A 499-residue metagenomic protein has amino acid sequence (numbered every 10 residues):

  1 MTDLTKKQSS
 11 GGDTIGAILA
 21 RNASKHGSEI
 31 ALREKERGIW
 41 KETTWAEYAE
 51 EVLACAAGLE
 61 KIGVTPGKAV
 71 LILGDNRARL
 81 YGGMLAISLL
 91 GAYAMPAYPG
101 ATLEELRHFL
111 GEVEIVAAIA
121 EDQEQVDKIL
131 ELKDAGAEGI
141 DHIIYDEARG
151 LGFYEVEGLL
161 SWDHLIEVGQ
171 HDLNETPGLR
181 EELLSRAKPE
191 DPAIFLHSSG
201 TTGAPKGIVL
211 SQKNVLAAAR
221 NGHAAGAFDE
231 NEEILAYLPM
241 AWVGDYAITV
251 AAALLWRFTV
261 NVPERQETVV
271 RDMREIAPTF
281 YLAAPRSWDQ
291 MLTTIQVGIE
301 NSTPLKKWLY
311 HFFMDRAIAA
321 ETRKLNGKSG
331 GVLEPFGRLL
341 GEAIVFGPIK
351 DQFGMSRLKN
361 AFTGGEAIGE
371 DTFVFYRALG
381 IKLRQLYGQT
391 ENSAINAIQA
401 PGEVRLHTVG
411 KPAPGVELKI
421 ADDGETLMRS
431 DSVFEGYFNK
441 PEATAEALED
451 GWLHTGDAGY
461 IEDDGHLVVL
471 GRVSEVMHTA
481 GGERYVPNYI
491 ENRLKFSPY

Functional and structural regions predicted by a protein language model:
L19, I62, L89-V168: Structural core segment of the AMP-binding/adenylate-forming
G27-I30, E167-H197, A204, A227-E233: Conserved pre-ATP/AMP-binding loop-to-beta segment of ANL
I39-T43, A57-E104, V116: Conserved AMP-binding/adenylate-forming
E42-A46, R186, A193-A219: Conserved AMP-binding A3 loop
K68, P99-L132, A218-L235, V250 (+2 more regions): Conserved ATP-dependent adenylate/AMP-binding module captured primarily in the ANL superfamily
L160-H164, T279-L282, T294-V404, E417: Gly/Ser/Thr-rich phosphate-binding loop
L216-E233, M240-F346: Conserved AMP-binding/adenylation subdomain of ANL enzymes
P412-T479: Conserved ATP-binding/catalytic segment of the ANL
